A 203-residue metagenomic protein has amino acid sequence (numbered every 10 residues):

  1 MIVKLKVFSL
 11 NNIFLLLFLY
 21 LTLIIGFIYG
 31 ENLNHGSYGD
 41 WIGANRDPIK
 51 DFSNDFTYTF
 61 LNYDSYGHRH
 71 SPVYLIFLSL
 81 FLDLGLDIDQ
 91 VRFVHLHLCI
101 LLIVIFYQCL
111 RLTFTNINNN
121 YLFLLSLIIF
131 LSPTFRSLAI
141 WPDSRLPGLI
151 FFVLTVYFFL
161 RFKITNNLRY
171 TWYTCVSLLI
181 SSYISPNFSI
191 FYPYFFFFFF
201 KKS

Functional and structural regions predicted by a protein language model:
L10-G43, I180-S182: Transmembrane signal-anchor helices characteristic of membrane glycosylation enzymes that use polyprenol
I24-F27, W41-R69, V73-I76: Extracytosolic helix-loop segments that constitute the early lumenal/periplasmic catalytic or substrate-binding loops
P72-I76, L84-V104, F123, L138: Loop-to-helix entry region of an early transmembrane alpha helix in multi-pass inner-membrane enzymes
Q90-N116, L154-F158: Transmembrane-helix motifs of polytopic, lipid-linked glycan transferases
F106-L131, L149-I150: Transmembrane-helix signature of polytopic, membrane-embedded enzymes that assemble or transfer cell-envelope glycans
L112-N119, V153-T171, S181: Membrane-interface transmembrane helices that cradle and orient dolichyl/undecaprenyl
L125-S126, Y170-P186, F197: Membrane-interface alpha helices of multi-pass inner-membrane proteins
S137-P147: Short acidic/glycine- and proline-prone juxtamembrane loop motifs at membrane-interface regions of multi-pass membrane
